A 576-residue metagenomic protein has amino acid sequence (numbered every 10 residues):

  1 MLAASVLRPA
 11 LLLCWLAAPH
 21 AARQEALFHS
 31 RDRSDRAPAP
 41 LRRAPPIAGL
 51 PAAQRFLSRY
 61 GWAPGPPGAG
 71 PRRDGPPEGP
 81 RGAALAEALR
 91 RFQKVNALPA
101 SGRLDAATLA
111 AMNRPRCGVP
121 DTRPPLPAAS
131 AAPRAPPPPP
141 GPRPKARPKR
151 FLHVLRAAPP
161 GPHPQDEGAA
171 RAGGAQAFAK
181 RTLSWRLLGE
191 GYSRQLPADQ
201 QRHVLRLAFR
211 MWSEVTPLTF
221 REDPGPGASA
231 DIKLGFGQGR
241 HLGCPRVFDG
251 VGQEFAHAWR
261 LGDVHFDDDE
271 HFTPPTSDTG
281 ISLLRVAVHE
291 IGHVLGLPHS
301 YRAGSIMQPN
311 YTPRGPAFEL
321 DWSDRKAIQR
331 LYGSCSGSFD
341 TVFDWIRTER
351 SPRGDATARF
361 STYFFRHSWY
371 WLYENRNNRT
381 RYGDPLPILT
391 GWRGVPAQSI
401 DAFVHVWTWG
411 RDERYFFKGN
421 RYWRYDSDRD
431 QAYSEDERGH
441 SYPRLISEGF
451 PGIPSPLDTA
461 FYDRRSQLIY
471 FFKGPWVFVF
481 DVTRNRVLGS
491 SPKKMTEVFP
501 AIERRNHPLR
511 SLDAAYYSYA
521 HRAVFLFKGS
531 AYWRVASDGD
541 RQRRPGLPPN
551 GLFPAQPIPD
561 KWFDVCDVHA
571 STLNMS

Functional and structural regions predicted by a protein language model:
L2-G354: Zinc-dependent metalloendopeptidases
G333-S576: Disulfide-stabilized extracellular ectodomains of secreted/luminal proteins, especially beta-rich
